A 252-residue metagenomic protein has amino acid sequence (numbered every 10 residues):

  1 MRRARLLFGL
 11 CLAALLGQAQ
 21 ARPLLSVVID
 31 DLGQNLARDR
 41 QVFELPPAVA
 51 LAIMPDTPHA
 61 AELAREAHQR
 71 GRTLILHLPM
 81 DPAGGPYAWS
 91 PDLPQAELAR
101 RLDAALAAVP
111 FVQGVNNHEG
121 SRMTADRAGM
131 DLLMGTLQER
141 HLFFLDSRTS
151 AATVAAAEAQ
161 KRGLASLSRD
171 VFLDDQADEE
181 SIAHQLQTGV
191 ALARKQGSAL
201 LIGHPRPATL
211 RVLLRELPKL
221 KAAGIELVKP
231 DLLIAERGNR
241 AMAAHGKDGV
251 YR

Functional and structural regions predicted by a protein language model:
M1-R2, A13: Short coil-to-helix leader/linker segments, especially the first N-terminal amphipathic alpha-helix with its helix
R2-F8, Q20-R252: Catalytic-site microenvironment of enzymes that process N-acetyl-hexosamine-containing cell-wall polysaccharides
G9-G17: Bacterial N-terminal signal peptides
